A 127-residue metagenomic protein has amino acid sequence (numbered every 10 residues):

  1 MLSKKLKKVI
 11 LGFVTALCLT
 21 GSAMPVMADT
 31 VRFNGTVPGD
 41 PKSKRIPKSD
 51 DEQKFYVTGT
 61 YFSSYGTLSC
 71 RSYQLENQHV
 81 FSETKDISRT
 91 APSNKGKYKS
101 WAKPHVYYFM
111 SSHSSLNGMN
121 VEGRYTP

Functional and structural regions predicted by a protein language model:
M1-K48: N-terminal prepro-regions of secreted/extracellular proteins
D29-P127: Mature secreted bioactive peptide module from preproproteins
